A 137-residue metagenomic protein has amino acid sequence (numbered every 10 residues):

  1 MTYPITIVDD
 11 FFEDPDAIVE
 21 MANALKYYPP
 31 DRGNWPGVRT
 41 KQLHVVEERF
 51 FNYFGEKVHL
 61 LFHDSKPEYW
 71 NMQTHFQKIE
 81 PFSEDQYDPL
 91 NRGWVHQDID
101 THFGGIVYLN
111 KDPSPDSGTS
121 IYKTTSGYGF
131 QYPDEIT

Functional and structural regions predicted by a protein language model:
M1-T137: Fe(II)/2-oxoglutarate oxygenase catalytic core
